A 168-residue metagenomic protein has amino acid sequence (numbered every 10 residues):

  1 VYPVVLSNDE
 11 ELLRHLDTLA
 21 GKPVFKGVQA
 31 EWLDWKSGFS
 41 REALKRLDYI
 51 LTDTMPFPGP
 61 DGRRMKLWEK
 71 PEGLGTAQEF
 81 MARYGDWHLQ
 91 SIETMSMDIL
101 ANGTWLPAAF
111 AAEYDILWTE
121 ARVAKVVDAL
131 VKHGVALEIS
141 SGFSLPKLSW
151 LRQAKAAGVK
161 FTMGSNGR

Functional and structural regions predicted by a protein language model:
V1-D34, I99, G103-D128, T162-G164 (+1 more regions): An N-terminally biased module of ancient metal coordination in phosphate/nucleic-acid-related enzymes
V1-E79: A metal-dependent hydrolase metal-coordination microenvironment
K45-R46, D53-A157: Domain-core and long-helix interface of multi-subunit machines
I50-T52, K160-M163: Short hydrophobic/aromatic-enriched beta-strand-loop microsegments
